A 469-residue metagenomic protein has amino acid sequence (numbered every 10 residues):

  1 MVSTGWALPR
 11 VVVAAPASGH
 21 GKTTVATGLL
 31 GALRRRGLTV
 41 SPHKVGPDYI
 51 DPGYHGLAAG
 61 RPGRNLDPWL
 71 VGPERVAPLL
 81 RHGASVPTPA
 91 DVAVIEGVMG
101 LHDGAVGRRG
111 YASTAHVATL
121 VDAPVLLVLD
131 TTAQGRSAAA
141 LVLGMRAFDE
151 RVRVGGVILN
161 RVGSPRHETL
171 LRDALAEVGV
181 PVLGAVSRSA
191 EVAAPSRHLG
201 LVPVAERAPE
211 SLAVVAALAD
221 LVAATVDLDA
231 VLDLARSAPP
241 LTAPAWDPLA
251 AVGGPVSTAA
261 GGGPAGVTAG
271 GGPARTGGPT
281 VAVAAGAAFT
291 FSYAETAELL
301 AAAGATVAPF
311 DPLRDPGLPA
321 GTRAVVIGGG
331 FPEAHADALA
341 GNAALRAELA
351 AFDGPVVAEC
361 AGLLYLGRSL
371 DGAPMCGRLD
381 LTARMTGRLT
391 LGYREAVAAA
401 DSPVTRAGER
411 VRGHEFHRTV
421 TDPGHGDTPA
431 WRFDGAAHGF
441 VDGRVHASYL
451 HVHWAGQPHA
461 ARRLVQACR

Functional and structural regions predicted by a protein language model:
V2-T24, L30-V121, V125, L129-G156 (+1 more regions): ATP-dependent carboxylate-amine ligase catalytic core
V12, V94-E96, L126, I158 (+3 more regions): Structural motif
K44-V45, V182-A190, T306-R314: Beta-strand->loop->alpha-helix junctions that form or flank phosphate-binding loops in nucleotide-handling enzymes
S85-D91, A243-G278: Intrinsically disordered, low-complexity terminal tails and inter-domain linkers enriched for S/T/G/P/D/E
A118, T276, T290-A308, P319 (+2 more regions): C-terminal and late-domain segments of enzyme folds
G135-T258: Internal gly/pro-rich beta-alpha loop/helix module that stabilizes soluble enzyme cofactors or their anionic handles
P279-N342, R346-A351: Phosphate-binding active sites in nucleotide-utilizing proteins
P332-S402: Cysteine-nucleophile active-site neighborhood
